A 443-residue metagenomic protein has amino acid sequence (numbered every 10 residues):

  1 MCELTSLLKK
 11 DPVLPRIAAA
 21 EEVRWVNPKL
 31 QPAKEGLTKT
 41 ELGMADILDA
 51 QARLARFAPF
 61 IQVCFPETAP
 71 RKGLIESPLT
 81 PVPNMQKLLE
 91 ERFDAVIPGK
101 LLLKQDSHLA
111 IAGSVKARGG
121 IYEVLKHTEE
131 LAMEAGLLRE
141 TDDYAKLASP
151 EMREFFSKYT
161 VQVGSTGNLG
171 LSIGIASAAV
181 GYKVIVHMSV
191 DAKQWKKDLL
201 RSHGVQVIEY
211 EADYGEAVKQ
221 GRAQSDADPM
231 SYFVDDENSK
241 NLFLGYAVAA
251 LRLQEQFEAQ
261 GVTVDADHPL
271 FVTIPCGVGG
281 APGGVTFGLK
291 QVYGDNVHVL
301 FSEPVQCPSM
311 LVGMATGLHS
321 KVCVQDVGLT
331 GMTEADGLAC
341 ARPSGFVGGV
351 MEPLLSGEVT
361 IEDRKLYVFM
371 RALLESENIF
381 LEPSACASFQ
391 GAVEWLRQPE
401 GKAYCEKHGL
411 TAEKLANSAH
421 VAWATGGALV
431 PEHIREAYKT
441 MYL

Functional and structural regions predicted by a protein language model:
M1-L443: PLP-dependent amino-acid enzyme catalytic core
